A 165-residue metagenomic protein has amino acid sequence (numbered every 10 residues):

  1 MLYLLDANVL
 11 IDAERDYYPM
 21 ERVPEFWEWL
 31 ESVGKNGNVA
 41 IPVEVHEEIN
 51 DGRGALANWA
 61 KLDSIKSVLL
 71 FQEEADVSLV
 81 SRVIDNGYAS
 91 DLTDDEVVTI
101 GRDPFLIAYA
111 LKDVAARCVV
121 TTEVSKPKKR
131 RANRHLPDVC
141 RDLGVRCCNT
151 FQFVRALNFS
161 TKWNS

Functional and structural regions predicted by a protein language model:
M1-Y3, A7: The start of beta-strands in P-loop NTPase/AAA+ ATPase cores
L2, V23, A116, S125-S165: Acidic, PIN/NYN-like endoribonuclease modules and their adjacent C-terminal/linker elements
A7-R117, V124-K126: Active-site-proximal, substrate-binding regions of enzyme catalytic domains and RNA-binding/basic surfaces
